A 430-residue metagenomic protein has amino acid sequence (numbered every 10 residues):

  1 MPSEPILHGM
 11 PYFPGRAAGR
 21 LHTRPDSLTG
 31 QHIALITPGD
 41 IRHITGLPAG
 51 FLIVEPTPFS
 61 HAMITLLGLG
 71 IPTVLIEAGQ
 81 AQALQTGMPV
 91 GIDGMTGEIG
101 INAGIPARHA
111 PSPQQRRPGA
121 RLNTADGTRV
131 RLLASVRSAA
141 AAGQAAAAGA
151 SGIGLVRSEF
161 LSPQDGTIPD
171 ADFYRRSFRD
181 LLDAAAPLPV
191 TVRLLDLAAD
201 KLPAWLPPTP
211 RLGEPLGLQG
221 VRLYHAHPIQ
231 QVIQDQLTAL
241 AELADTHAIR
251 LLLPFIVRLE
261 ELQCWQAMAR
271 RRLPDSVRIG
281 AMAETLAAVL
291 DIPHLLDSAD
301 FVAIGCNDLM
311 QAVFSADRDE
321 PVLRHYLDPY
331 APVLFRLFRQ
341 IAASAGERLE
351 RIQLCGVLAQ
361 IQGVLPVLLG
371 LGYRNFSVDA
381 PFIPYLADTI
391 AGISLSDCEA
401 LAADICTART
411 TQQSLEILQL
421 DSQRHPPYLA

Functional and structural regions predicted by a protein language model:
P2-A150: Acidic, glycine-rich flexible loop/linker segments
P113-A430: Conserved alpha/beta-domain cores
